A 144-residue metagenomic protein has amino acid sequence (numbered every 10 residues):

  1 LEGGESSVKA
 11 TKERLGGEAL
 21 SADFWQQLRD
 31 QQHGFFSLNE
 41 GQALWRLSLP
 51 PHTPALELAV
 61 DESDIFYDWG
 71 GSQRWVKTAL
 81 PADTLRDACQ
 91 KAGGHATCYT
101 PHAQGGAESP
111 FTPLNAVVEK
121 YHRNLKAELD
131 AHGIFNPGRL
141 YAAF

Functional and structural regions predicted by a protein language model:
L1-D23: A conserved active-site cap/scaffold subdomain adjacent to cofactor or substrate pockets
G17-F144: Conserved glycine-rich FAD pyrophosphate-binding loop
